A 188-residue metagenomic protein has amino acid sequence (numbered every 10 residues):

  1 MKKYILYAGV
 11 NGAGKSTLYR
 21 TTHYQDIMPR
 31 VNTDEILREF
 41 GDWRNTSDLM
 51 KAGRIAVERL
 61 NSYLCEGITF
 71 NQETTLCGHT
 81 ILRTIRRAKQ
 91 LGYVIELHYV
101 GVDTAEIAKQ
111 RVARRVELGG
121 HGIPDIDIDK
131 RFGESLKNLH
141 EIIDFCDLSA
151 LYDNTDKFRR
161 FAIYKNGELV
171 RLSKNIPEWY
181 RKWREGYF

Functional and structural regions predicted by a protein language model:
M1-I5, E66-I68: Pre-Walker A (Motif I) flank of P-loop NTPase domains
Y7, F70-T74: Structural recognition of the conserved hydrophobic beta-strand(s) that form the central parallel beta-sheet of P-loop
V10-N11: The conserved Walker
K15: Conserved lysine of the Walker
Y19-I68: Conserved substrate/cofactor phosphate-moiety recognition/catalytic segment in nucleotide-dependent phosphotransferases
G67-F70, V94-E96: Loop/turn-to-beta-strand initiation segments
L76-K157: Replace "adjacent to P-loop NTPase cores in ATP/GTP-dependent enzymes" with "adjacent to NTP-binding cores
I142-F188: NTP-dependent small-molecule kinase module
